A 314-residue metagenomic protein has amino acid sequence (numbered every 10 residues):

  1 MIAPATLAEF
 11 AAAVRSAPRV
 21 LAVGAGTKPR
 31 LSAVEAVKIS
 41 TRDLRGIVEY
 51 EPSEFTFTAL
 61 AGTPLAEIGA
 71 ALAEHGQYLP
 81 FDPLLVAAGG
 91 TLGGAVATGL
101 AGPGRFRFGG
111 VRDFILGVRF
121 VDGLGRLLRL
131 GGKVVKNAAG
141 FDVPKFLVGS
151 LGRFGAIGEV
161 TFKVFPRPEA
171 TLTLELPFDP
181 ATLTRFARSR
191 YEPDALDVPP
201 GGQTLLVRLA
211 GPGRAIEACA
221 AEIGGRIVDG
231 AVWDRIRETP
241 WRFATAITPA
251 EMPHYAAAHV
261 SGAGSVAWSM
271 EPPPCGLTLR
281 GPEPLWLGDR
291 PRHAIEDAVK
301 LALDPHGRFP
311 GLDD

Functional and structural regions predicted by a protein language model:
M1-A22, T41-A88, L100-K133, E169-L176: N-terminal glycine-rich flavin-associated loop
A5-E9, T63, E67, A87 (+7 more regions): Conserved active-site and cofactor/substrate-binding residues in soluble primary-metabolism enzymes
G24-R30: Short beta-edge/loop segments at beta->alpha junctions of small alpha/beta modules that act as binding/recognition
S32-V34, R42, G202, G225-D314: Conserved glycine-rich FAD pyrophosphate-binding loop
A88-D194, G201, L205: FAD-binding subdomain of flavoenzyme oxidoreductases
L176-L196, E217-E222, A244-V260, E271-P274: Short amphipathic alpha-helix segments
R208-R226: Terminal amphipathic helices with adjacent charged low-complexity linkers/tails
